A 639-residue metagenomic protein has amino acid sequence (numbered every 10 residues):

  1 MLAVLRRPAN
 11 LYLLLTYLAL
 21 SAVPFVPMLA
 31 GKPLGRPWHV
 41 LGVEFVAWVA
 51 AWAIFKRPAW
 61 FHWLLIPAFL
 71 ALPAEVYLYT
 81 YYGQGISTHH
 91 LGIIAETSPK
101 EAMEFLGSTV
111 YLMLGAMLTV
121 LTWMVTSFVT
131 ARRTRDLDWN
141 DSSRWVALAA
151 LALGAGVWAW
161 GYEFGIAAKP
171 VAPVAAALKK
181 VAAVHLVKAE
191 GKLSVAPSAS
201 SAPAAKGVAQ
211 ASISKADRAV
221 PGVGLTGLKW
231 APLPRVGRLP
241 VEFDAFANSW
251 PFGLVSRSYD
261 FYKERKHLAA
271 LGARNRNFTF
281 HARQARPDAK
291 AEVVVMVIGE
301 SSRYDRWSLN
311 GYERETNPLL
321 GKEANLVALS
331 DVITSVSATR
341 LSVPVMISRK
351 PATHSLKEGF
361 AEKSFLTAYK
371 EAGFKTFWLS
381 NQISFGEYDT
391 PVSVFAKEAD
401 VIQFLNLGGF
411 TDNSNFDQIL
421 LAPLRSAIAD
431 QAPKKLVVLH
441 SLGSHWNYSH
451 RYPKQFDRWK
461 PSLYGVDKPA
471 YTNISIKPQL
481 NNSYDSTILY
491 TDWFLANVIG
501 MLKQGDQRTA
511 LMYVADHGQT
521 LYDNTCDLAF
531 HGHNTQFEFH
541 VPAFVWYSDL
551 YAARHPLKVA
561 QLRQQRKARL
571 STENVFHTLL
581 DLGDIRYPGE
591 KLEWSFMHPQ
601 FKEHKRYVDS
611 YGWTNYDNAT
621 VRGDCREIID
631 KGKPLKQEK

Functional and structural regions predicted by a protein language model:
M1-V241: Transmembrane and membrane-interface helices of multi-pass, inner-membrane envelope-modifying transferases
L2-L15, M28-A30, L34, A53-H62 (+14 more regions): Membrane-interface soluble catalytic domains
E44, W48, F280, A422-R425 (+3 more regions): A long, amphipathic alpha-helix that forms part of the scaffold/cap immediately adjacent to metal-dependent active
W160-K468, S571-T572, H577-H598: Active-site-proximal alpha/beta segments of enzymes that process anionic O-linked groups
V295-M296, T487-A529, F576-L580: Metal-dependent active-site segment of extracytoplasmic phospho-/sulfohydrolases and closely related
G311-E315, Q507-R508, M512-P556, L592: Histidine-centered active-site microenvironments of extracellular/periplasmic hydrolases and transferases
V345, P469-L480, R554-Q561: Short glycine/proline-rich turn/loop motifs
G443-N447, A515-D523, P599-K602: Acidic helix/loop microenvironments that form the catalytic cleft of cell-wall polysaccharide enzymes
